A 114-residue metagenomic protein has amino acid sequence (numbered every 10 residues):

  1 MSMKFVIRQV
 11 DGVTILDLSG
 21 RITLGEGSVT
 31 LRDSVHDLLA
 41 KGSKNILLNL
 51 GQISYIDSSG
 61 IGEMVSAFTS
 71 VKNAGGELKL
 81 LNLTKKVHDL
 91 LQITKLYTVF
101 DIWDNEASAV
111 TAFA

Functional and structural regions predicted by a protein language model:
M1-D17: Short beta-strand/loop segment at the start of cytosolic alpha/beta domains
I22-F100: Amphipathic alpha-helical interaction surfaces in cytosolic regulatory modules
D101-N105: Short acidic-hydrophobic, aromatic-tinged amphipathic segments that line or gate anion-handling sites
A112-A114: A short, charged, amphipathic alpha-helix used as a generic interaction element across diverse proteins
